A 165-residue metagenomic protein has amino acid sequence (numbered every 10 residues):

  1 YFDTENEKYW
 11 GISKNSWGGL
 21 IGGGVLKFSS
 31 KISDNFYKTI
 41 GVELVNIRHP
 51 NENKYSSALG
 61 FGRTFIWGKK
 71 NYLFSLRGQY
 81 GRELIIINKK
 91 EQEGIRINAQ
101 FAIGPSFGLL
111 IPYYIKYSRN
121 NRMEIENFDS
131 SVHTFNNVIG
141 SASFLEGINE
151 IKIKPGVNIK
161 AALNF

Functional and structural regions predicted by a protein language model:
Y1-E7, K54-T64, F135-F144: Flexible, solvent-exposed coil segments and beta strand-coil junctions, predominantly the extracellular/periplasmic
Y1-N6, K31-T39, K70, I86-I97 (+1 more regions): Short loop/turn motifs that connect adjacent beta-strands in outer-membrane beta-barrel proteins
Y1-V45: Short glycine/proline- and aromatic-enriched beta-strand/turn motifs that initiate or cap beta-hairpins
N6-K8, G18-G22, F36-K38, Y72-L76 (+2 more regions): Residues that define the transmembrane beta-barrel architecture of outer-membrane proteins
W10-I12, I40-L44, G78, A99-I103 (+1 more regions): Membrane-embedded beta-strand positions of outer-membrane beta-barrel proteins
K14-G18, S30, L44-P50, R82-L84 (+1 more regions): Transmembrane beta-strands of outer-membrane beta-barrel pores
G41-Q92: Outer-membrane beta-barrel translocator/channel fold
Q100-F165: Outer-membrane beta-barrel transmembrane domain signature
